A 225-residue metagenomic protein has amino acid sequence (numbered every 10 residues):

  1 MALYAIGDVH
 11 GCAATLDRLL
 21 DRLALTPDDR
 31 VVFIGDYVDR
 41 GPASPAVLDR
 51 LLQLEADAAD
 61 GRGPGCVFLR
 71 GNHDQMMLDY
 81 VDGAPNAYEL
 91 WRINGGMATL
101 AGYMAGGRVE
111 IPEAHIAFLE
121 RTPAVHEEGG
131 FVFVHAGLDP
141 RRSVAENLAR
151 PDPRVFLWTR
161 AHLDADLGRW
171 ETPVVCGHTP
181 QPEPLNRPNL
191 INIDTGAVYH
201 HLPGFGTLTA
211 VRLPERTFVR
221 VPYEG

Functional and structural regions predicted by a protein language model:
M1, M76-M77, M97, M104: Detector for methionine-enriched segments
M1, P27-R30, P64-G65, A124 (+2 more regions): Short coil/turn segments at beta-strand junctions that form active-site/ligand-binding loops
A2, I6, G11-E89: Core catalytic region of metal-dependent phosphoesterases/phosphodiesterases, especially metallo-beta-lactamase-like
I93-N192, G196-G206, L213-E224: Acidic, His/Gly-enriched loop-helix segments that form or flank divalent-metal centers in metallo-dependent hydrolases
